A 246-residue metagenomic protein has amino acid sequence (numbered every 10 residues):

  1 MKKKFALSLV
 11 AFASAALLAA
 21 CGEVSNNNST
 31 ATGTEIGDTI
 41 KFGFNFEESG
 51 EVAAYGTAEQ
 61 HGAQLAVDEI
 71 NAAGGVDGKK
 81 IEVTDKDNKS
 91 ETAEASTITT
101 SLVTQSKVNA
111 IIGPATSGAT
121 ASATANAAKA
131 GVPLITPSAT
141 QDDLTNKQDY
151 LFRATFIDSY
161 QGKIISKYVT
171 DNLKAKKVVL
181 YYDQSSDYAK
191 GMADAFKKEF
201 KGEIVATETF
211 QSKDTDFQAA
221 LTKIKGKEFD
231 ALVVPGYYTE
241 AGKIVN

Functional and structural regions predicted by a protein language model:
M1-K41, A72: Short, low-complexity disordered leader/linker segments with a strong preference for bacterial N-terminal type II
G33-G62, K86-A93, A115-T116, Y181-A189: Extracytoplasmic "Venus flytrap"
F42-N45, E82-D85, N109-P114, V132-S138 (+4 more regions): Structural recognition of the beta-strand scaffold that forms the well-ordered cores of secreted hydrolase catalytic
Y55-D77, D194-E199: Short, polar/charged alpha-helical segment
Y55-E59, V76-T145, E240: Beta-alpha junction/loop-to-helix N-cap segments that form part of ligand/metal-binding clefts
V76-K89, Q148-Y150, F200-D214: Short beta-strand elements in bilobed, periplasmic/extracellular small-molecule ligand-binding domains
L151-S212, A231: An alpha-beta-alpha
A195-N246: Extracellular/periplasmic bilobed ligand-binding domains
